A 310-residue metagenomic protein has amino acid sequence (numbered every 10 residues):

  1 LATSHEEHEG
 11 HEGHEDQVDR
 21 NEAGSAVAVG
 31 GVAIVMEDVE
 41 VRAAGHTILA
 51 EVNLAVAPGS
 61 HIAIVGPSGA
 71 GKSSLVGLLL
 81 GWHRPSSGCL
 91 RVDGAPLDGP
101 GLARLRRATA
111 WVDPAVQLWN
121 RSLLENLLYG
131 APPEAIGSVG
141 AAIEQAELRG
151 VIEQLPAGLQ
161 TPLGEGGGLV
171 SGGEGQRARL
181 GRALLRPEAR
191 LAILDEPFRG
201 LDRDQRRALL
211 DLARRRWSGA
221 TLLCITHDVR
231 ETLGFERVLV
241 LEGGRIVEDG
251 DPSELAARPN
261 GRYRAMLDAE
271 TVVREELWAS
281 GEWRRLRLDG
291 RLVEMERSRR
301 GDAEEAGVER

Functional and structural regions predicted by a protein language model:
L1-A44, R84-S86, R91, A135-A142 (+1 more regions): ABC transporter TMD-NBD coupling linker
D16-N21, D211, G219, D228 (+1 more regions): C-terminal portion of ABC ATPase nucleotide-binding domains
V65-P67: The feature captures the beta-strand-to-loop junction immediately N-terminal to the Walker
S74, A110, A115, N126 (+1 more regions): ABC-family ATPase nucleotide-binding domain "signature/switch" substructure
L80: Helix-to-loop junction immediately C-terminal to a conserved catalytic motif
G88-A95, L105: Conserved ABC transporter NBD signature motif
V116-P162, A183, P187-A189, R262: Conserved "ABC signature" C-loop
R149-A178, R182, R190, L194-P197 (+1 more regions): ABC-fold ATPase nucleotide-binding domain signature/coupling loops
